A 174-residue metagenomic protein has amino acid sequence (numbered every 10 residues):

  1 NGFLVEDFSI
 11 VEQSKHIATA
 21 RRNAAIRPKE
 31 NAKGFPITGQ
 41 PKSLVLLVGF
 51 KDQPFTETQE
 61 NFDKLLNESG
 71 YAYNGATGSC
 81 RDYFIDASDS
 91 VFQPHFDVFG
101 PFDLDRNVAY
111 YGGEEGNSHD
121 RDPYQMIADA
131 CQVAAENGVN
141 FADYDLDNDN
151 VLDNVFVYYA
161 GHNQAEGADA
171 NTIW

Functional and structural regions predicted by a protein language model:
N1-V5: N-terminal accessory interaction module
D7-W174: Propeptide-to-catalytic entry region of secreted or membrane-anchored zinc metalloproteases
